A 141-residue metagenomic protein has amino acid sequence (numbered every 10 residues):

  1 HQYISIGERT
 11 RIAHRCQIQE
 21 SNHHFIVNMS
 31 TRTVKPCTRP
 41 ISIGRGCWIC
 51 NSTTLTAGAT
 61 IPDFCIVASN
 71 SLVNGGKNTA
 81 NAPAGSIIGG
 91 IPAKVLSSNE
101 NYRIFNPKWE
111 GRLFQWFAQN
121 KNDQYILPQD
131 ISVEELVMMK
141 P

Functional and structural regions predicted by a protein language model:
H1-R9, C16, T53: Left-handed beta-helix
A13-P141: Glycine-rich hexapeptide-repeat left-handed beta-helix
